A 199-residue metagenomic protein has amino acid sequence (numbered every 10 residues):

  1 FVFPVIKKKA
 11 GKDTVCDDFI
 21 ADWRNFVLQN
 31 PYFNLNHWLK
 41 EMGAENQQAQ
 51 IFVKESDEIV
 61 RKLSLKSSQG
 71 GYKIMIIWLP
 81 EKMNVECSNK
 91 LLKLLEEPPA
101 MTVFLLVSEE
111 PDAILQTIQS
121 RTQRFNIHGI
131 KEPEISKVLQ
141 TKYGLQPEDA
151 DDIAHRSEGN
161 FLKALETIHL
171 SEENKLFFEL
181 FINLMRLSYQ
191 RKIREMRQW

Functional and structural regions predicted by a protein language model:
F1-E86: Clamp-loader machinery-focused feature within the broader ASCE/P-loop NTPase space
R61, K93, S120: Conserved adenine-binding aromatic site and its adjacent loop/helix in ATP-hydrolyzing domains
S64, N89-A100: Conserved catalytic/switch belt of AAA+ P-loop NTPases
Q69-I74, P99-L105: Loop/turn-to-beta-strand initiation segments
K82, E97, A113: Residues immediately C-terminal
E86-K90, T117: Generic recognition of short, well-ordered alpha-helical segments
A100-V103, E109-W199: Charged, glycine-rich active-site and insertion segments that engage polyanionic ligands
